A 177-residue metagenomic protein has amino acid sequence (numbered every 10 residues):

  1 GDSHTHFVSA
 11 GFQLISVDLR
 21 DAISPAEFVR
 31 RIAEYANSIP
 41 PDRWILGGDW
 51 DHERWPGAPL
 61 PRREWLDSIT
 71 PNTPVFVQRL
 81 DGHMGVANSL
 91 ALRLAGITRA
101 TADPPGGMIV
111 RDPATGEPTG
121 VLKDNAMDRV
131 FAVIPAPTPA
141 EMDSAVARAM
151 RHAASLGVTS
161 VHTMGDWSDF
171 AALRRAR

Functional and structural regions predicted by a protein language model:
G1-R177: Divalent metal-binding segments
